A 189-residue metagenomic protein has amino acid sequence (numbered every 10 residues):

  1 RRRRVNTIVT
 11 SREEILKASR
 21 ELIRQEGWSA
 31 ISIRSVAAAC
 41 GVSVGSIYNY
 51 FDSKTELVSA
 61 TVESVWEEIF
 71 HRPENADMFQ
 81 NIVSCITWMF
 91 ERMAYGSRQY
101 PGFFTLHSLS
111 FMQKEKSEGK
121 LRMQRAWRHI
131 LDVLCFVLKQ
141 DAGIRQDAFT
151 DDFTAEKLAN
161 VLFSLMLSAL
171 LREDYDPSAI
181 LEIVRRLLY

Functional and structural regions predicted by a protein language model:
R1-T10, D147-F149: N-terminal intrinsically disordered/low-complexity leader segments
E14, A18, L22-E56, A60: Helix-turn-helix
A18-L22, R92, L165: Short amphipathic alpha-helical elements of helix-turn-helix/winged-helix folds
F51, H107-E115, S168: Short helix-capping/turn signature of helix-turn-helix
A60, E74-Q99, A155-A159, L181: Hydrophobic alpha-helical connector segments
E63-F70: Short, basic, alpha-helical segments at the C-terminal edge of helix-turn-helix-like DNA-binding modules
M93, H107, L162-M166, V184: Short alpha-helical scaffolding segments that buttress acidic/His motifs in well-ordered protein cores
R98-Q99, L106, E115-I144, F153-E156 (+1 more regions): Amphipathic alpha-helical packing segments from all-alpha helical-bundle domains
